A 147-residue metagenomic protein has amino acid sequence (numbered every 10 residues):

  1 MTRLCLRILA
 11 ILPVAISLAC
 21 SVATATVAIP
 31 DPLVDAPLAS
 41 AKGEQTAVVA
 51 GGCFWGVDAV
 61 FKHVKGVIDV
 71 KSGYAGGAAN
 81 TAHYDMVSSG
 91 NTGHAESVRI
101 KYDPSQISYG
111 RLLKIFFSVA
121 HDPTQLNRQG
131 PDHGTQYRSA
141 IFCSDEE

Functional and structural regions predicted by a protein language model:
T2-I8, C20-E147: Flexible coil/turn and secondary-structure edge motifs
A10-L18: Hydrophobic helical h-region of N-terminal Sec-dependent signal peptides in bacterial secretory/periplasmic proteins
